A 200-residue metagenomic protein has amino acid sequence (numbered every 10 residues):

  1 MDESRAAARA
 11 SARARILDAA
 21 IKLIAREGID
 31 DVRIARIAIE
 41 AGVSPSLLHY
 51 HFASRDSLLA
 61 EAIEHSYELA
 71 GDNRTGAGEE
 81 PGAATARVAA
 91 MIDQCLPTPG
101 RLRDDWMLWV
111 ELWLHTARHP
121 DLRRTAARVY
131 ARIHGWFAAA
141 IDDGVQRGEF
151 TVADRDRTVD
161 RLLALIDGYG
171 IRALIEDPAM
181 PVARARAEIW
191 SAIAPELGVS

Functional and structural regions predicted by a protein language model:
R5, R103, R123-A127, A131 (+2 more regions): Hydrophobic/aromatic-rich alpha-helical bundle segments in the mid-to-C-terminal region
R9-A20, I37, A62-S66, A70 (+1 more regions): Generic hydrophobic, amphipathic alpha-helix propensity
R15, A19-R26, N73-A77, L108 (+2 more regions): Solvent-exposed, amphipathic alpha-helical segments
R15, A19-S57, E61: Helix-turn-helix
R26-D30, L102, R147: Short coil/turn segments at alpha/beta junctions that flank glycine-rich nucleotide-binding fingerprints
L58, M91-T98, R124-A131: A ubiquitous short alpha-helical element
E61, D72-D105, T158-L162, R186: Hydrophobic alpha-helical connector segments
R87, G100-R123: Amphipathic alpha-helical segments used for helix-helix packing
